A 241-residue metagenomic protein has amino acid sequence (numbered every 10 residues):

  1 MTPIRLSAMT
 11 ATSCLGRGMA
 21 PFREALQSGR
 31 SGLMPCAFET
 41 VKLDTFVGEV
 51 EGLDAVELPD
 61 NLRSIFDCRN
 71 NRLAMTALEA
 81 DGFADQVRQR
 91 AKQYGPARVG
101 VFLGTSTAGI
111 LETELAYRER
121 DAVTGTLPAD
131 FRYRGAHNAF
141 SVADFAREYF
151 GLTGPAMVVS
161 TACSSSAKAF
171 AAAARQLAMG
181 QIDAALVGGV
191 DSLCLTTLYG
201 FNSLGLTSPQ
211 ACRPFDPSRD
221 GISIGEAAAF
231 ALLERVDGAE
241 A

Functional and structural regions predicted by a protein language model:
M1-P155, C194, N202-S223, A229-A231 (+1 more regions): Conserved "HGTGT" condensation-loop signature of ketosynthase/thiolase-family condensing enzymes that catalyze
P96, I182-D183: Short, high-confidence coil segments that cap the C-terminus of an alpha-helix and link into the following beta-strand
R147-G151, A174-Q181: Alpha-helix C-terminal capping segments
P155-A162: Short loop-beta-helix segment that forms the pyridoxal 5′-phosphate
S166: Short conserved active-site loop signatures built around small residues
A169: Active-site histidine-anchored catalytic micro-motif
A184, G189-C194: Glycine-rich anion/phosphate-binding loop at the beta-strand->alpha-helix junction
